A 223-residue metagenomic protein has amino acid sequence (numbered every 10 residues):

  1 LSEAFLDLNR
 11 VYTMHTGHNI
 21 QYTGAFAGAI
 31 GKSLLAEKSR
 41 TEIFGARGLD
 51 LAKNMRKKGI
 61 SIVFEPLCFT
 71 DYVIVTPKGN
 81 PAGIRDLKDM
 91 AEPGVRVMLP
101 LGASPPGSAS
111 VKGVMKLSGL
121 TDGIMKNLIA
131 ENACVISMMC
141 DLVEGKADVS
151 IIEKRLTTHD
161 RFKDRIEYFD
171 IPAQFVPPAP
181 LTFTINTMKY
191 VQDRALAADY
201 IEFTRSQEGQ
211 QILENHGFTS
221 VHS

Functional and structural regions predicted by a protein language model:
L1-T23, G28-T41, A46-K57, V63-T70 (+1 more regions): Exported/periplasmic ABC-transporter solute-binding proteins
